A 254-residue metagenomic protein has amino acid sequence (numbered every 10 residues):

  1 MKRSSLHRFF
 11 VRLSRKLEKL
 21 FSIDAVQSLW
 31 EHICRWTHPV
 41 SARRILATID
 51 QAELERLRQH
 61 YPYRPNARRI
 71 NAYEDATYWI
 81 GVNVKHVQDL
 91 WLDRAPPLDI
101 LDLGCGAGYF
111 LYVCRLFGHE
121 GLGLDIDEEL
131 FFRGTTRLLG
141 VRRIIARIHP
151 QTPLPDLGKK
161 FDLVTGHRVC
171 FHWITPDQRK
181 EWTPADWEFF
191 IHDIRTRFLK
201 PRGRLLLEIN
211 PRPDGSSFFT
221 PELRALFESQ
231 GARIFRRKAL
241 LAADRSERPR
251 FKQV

Functional and structural regions predicted by a protein language model:
A76-P97: Conserved alpha-helix/loop element of class I SAM-dependent methyltransferases that forms part of the SAM/SAH-binding
P97-G106: Conserved class I S-adenosyl-L-methionine
A107-G118: Conserved SAM-binding loop of SAM-dependent methyltransferases across substrates and taxa, primarily the Class I
G140-Q151: Conserved SAM-binding strand-loop segment of SAM-dependent methyltransferases
L154-L163: A short acidic, Gly/Pro-enriched loop at the edge of an enzyme's catalytic core that lines a small-molecule cofactor
L163-P184: A short SAM/SAH-binding and catalytic strip from SAM-dependent methyltransferases
K180-P201: A short glycine-rich, Lys/Arg-flanked "PGG" loop and its adjoining helix->strand segment in the class I
P201-N210: Conserved beta-strand signature within the Rossmann-like core of class I S-adenosyl-L-methionine
